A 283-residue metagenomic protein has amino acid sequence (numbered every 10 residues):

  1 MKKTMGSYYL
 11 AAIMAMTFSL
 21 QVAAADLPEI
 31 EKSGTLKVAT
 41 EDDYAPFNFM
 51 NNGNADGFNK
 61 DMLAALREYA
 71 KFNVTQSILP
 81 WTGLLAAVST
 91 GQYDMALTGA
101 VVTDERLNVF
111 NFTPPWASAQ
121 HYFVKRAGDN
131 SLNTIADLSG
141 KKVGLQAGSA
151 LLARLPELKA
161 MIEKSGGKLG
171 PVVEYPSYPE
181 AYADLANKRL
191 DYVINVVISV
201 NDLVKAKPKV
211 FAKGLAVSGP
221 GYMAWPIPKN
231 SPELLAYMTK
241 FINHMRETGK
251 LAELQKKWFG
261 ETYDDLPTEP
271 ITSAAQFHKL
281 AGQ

Functional and structural regions predicted by a protein language model:
M1-L10: Bacterial N-terminal signal peptides that target proteins for export
S19-L20: N-terminal signal peptide c-region/cleavage motif recognized by signal peptidases
A25-G99, N108, E174, Y237-M238 (+1 more regions): Extracytoplasmic small-molecule ligand-binding "clamshell" domains of the periplasmic binding protein/Venus flytrap
D42, A117-K125, V204-N243, E261-Q283: Periplasmic-binding protein-like
K60, A64, E68, N73-D137 (+3 more regions): Acidic, polar ligand-binding/catalytic clefts
K60-Y69, D129-D137, K141-A150, A224-D264: Extended ligand-binding regions for polar small-molecule ligands
L63-F72, L151-E174, V204-A206: Ligand-binding cleft/hinge of the Venus flytrap
G83-A86, G99-N108, R154-M161, P179 (+1 more regions): A ligand-binding cleft/hinge motif common to bilobed small-molecule-binding domains
